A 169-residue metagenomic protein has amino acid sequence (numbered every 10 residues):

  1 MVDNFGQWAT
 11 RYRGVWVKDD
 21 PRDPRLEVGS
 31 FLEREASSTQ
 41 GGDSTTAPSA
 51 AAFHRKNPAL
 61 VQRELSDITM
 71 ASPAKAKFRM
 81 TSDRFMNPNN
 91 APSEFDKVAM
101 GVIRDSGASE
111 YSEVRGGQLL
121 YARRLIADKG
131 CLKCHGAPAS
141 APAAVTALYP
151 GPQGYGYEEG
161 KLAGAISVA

Functional and structural regions predicted by a protein language model:
M1-I126, A141-A169: Extracytoplasmic c-type cytochrome modules immediately beyond a signal peptide or single-pass transmembrane anchor
A127-P138: The canonical Cys-X-X-Cys-His
